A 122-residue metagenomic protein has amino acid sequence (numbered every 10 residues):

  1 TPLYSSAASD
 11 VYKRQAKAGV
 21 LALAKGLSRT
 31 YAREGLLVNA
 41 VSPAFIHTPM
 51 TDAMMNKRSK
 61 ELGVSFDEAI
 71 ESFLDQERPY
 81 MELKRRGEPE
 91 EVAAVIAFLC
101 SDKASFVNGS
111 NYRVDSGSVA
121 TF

Functional and structural regions predicted by a protein language model:
T1-Y12: Single conserved hydrophobic/aromatic residue that forms the stacking wall/gate of nucleotide- or nucleobase-binding
A16, A24: Active-site helix of classical SDR
A32, L37, V107-G109: Short, small/polar-rich loop/turn modules that mediate ligand/substrate recognition or access, typified
L37-H47, C100, R113-D115: Conserved SDR Rossmann-fold cofactor-binding beta-strand/turn motif
P43-A53, K57, E61-L62: Short, flexible catalytic-loop segment of classical short-chain dehydrogenase/reductase
N56-Y80: A short C-terminal helix-loop "cap" of Rossmann-like NAD(P)-dependent dehydrogenase/epimerase domains
F66-E68, Y80-V92, K103: A conserved structural motif in NAD(P)-dependent oxidoreductases
I96-A97, N108-F122: Short C-terminal tail/terminal secondary-structure segment of NAD(P)H-dependent dehydrogenase/reductase domains
